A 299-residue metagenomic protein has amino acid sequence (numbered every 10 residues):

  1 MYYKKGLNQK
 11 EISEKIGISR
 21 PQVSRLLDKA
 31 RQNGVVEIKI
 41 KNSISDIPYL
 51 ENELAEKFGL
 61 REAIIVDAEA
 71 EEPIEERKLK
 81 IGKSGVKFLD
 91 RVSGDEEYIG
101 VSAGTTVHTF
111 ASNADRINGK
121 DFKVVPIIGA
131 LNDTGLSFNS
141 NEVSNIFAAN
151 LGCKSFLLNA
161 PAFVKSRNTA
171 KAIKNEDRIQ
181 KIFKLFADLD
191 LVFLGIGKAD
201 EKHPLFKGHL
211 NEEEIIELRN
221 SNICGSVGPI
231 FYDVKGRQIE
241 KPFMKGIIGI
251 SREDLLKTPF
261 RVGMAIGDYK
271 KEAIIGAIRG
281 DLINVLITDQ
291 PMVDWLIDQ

Functional and structural regions predicted by a protein language model:
K4-G17, Q22-D28, G34-N42, L131-Q299: Conserved phosphate- and dinucleotide-binding cores of soluble alpha/beta proteins, encompassing both enzyme active
D28-Y98, S112-K120, N132-S137, V143: HTH-adjacent hinge/linker in prokaryotic transcriptional regulators
I64-D67, P126, L157-N159, G263: Structural signal for conserved beta-strand scaffold positions within catalytic alpha/beta enzyme cores
L79-K87, H108, D177-Q180, K184 (+1 more regions): Short, contiguous clusters of charged residues that form electrostatic/catalytic patches at enzyme active sites, used
G94-Y98, G119-D121, L189, T258 (+1 more regions): A general structural motif
V101-T106: Glycine-rich beta-strand-to-loop/alpha-helix junction loops that act as flexible
K123-L131: Catalytic or ion-translocation cores adjacent to nucleophile or general acid/base/metal-coordination motifs in diverse
